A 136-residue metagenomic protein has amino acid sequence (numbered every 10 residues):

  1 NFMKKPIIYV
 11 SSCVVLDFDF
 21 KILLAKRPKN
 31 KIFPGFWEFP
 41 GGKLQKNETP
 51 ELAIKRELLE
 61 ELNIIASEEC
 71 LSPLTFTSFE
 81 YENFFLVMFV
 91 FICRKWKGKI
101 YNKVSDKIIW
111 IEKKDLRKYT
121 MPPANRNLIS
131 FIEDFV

Functional and structural regions predicted by a protein language model:
F2-I22, K43, F76: Conserved N-terminal beta-strand and adjoining loop/helix that marks the start of the Nudix/MutT-like hydrolase domain
K4-K5, E133-V136: Generic C-terminal helix-cap and adjacent flexible tail
I8, D17, T75-K99, I109: Active-site-adjacent beta-strand/loop module that shapes the phosphate/pyrophosphate-binding cleft
K21-E61: Conserved Nudix-box catalytic region and its N-terminal flanking loop in Nudix hydrolases and closely related
I65-T75: A short coil-to-beta-strand element that immediately follows conserved catalytic motifs
V90-I92, I100-I132: NUDIX/MutT-family hydrolases
